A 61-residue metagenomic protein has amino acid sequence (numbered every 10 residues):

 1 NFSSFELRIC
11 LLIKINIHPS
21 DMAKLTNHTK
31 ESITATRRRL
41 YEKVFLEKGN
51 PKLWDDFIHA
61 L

Functional and structural regions predicted by a protein language model:
N1-L61: Cytosolic nucleotide-binding catalytic cores of signal-transduction proteins
